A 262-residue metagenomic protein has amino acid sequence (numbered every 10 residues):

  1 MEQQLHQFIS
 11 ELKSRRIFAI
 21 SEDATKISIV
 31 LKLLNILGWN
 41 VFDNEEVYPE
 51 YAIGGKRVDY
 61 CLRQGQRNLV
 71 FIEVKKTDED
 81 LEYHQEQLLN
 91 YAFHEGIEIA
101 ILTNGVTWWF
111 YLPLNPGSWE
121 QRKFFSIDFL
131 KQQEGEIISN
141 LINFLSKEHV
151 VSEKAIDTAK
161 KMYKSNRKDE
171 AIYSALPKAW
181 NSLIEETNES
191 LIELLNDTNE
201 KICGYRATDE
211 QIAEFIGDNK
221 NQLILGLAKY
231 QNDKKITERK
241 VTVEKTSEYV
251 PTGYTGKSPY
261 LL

Functional and structural regions predicted by a protein language model:
M1-I99, W109-L262: A short, conserved, highly charged catalytic patch centered on acidic carboxylates
